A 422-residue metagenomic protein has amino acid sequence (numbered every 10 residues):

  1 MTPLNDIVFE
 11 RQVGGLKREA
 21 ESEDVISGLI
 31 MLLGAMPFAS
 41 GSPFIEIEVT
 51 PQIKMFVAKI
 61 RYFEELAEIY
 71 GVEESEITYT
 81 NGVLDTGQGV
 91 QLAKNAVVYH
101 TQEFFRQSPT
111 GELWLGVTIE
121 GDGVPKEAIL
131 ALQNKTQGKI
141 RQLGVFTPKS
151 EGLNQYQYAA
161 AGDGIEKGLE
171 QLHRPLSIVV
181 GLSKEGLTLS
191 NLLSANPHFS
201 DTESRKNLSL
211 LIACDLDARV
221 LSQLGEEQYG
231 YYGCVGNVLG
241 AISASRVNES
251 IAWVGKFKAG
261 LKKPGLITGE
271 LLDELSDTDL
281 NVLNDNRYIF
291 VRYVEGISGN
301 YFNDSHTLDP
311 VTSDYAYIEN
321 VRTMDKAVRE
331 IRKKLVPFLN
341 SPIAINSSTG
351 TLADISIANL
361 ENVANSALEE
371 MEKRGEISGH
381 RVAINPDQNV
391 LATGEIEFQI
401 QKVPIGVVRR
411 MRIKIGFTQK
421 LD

Functional and structural regions predicted by a protein language model:
M1-H198: Small-residue-rich
M1-V25, R374-H380, I384-D422: Hydrophobic, glycine-enriched assembly/anchoring segments
P3, F38-S40, L239-S356, Q399-D422: Long, contiguous, structured domain-core segments that constitute the functional module of a protein
E68, D277, D285, E369-E370: Short, intrinsically disordered, mixed-charge
F104, E330, K334, A367: Residues that form generic nucleotide/phosphate-binding pockets
I140-L275: Conserved, well-structured core segments that form the ligand-binding/active-site neighborhood of functional domains
D354-S378: Short, hydrophobic/π-rich interface segment
